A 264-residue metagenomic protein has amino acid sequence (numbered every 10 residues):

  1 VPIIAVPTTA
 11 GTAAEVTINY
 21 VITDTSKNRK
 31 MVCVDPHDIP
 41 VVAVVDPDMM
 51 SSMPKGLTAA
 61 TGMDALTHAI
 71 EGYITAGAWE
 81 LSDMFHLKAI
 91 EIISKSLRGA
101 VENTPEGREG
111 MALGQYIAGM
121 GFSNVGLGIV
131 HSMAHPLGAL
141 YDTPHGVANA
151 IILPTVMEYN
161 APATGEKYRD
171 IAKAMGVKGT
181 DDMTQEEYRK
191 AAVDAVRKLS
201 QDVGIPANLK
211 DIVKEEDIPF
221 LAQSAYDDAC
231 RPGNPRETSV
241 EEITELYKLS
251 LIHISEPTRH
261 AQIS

Functional and structural regions predicted by a protein language model:
V1-N19: Proline/glycine-rich low-complexity loops and linkers
G11, Y116-N149, D228-P232: Glycine-rich phosphate/pyrophosphate-binding beta-alpha loops
V16-V125: Carboxylate- and glycine-rich phosphate/diphosphate-binding segment that chelates Mg2+/Mn2+
A76-F85, G99-G110, V125-V130, D182-E186 (+2 more regions): Flexible, glycine/charged-enriched surface loops at secondary-structure junctions
L140-D217: Gly/Pro-rich interdomain helix-loop hinge
D217-L251, S255: Short, amphipathic C-terminal "tail helix"
I252-S264: Single conserved hydrophobic/aromatic residue that forms the stacking wall/gate of nucleotide- or nucleobase-binding
